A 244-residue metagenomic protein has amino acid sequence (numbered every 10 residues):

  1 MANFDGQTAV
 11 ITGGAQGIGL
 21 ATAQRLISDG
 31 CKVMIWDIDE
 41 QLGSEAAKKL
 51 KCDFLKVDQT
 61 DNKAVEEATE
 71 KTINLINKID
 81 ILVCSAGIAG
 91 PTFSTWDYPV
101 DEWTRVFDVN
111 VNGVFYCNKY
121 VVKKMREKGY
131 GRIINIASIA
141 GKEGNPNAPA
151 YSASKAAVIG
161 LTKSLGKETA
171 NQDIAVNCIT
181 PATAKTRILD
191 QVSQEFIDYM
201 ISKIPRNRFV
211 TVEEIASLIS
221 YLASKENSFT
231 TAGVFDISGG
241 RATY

Functional and structural regions predicted by a protein language model:
E67-N74, F93-D97, D101-D108, Y199: Active-site Tyr-X3-Lys motif and surrounding loop/helix of classical short-chain dehydrogenase/reductase
A89-T104, E127, N147-A150, I188-V192: Conserved mid-core segment of classical short-chain dehydrogenase/reductases
A89-T92, E143, S220, T231-Y244: Short C-terminal tail/terminal secondary-structure segment of NAD(P)H-dependent dehydrogenase/reductase domains
W96, E143-P149, N171-Q172, N207 (+1 more regions): Active-site loop immediately N-terminal to the catalytic Tyr-X3-Lys motif of short-chain dehydrogenase/reductase
W96-Y116, Y130, I134, V158 (+1 more regions): Catalytic Tyr-X3-Lys loop
N118, S154, T162: Active-site helix of classical SDR
K123, K167-N171, S228: Alpha-helical segment proximal to the catalytic Tyr-Lys
S138: Residue(s) in the substrate-gating loop at a strand-loop-helix junction that position the organic substrate next
